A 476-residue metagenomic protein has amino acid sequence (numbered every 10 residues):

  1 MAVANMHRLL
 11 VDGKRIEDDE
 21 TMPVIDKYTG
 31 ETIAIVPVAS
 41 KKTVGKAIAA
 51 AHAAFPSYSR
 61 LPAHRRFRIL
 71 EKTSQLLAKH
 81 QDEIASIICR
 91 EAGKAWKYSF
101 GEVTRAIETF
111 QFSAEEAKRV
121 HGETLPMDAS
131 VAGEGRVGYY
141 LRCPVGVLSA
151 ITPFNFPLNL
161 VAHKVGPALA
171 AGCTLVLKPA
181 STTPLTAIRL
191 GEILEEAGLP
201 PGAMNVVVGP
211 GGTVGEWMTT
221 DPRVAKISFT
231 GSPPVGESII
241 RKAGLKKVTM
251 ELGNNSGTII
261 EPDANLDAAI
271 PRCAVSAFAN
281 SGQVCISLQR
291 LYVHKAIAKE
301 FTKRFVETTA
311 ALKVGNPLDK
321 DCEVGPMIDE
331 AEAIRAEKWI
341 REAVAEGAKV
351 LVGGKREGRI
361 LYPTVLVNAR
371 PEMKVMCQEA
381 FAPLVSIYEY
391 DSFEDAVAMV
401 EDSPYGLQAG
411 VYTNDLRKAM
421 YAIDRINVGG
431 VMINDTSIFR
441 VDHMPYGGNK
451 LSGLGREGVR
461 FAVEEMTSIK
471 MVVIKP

Functional and structural regions predicted by a protein language model:
M1-Y28, M466: Hydrophobic face of amphipathic alpha-helices that form TPR/SEL1-like repeat modules and related alpha-solenoid
G30, R66, I88, F110 (+9 more regions): Residue-level signal for inorganic ion chemistry
E31-I35, V224, I259, K313 (+4 more regions): Conserved C-terminal structural/oligomerization subdomain of aldehyde/semialdehyde dehydrogenase
T32-A39, A54-R60, S149-A150, T258-E261 (+4 more regions): Short, well-ordered beta-strand elements within core beta-sheets of diverse protein domains
I33-H121: Glycine-rich loop-to-alpha-helix module at the N-terminal edge of alpha/beta enzyme cores
L125-A268, Y390: Rossmann-like NAD(P) dinucleotide-binding subdomain of oxidoreductase/dehydrogenase enzymes
T174-V176, V350, G430: A short hydrophobic/small-residue beta-strand
P234-R370, I433: ALDH superfamily catalytic-core signature
